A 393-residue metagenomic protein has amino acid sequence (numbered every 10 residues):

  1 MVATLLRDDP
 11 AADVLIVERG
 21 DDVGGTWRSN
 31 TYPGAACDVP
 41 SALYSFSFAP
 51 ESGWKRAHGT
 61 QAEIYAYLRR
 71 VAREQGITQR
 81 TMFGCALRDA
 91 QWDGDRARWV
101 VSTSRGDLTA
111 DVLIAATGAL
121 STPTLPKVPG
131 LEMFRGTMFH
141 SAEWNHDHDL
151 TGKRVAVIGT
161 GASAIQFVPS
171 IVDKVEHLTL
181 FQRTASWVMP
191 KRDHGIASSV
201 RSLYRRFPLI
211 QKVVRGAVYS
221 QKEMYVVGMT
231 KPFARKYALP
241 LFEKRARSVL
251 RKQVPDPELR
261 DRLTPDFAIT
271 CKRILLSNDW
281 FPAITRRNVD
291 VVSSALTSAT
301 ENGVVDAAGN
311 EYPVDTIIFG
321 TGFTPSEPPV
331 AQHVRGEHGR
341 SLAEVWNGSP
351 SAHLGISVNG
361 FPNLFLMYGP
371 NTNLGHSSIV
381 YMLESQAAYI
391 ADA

Functional and structural regions predicted by a protein language model:
M1-D22, L108, A115-P255, V289-D290 (+2 more regions): Rossmann-like dinucleotide-binding core of oxidoreductases
M1-T81, Q182-R183, K252-E258: Beta1-alpha1 glycine-rich phosphate/pyrophosphate-binding loop at the start of Rossmann-like nucleotide-binding domains
V17, L87, D107-L120, V155-I158 (+4 more regions): Short hydrophobic core segments
E51-R70, M82, F233-F242, F267-D279: Short beta-strand to alpha-helix junction loop
K55-S121, A246, Q253: Feature captures the FAD/FMN-dependent oxidoreductase FAD-binding
M82-R98, D147, R287-A307: A conserved short coil-to-beta-strand element within the FAD-binding core of flavoproteins
P240-P313: Alpha/beta-hydrolase fold catalytic core
G320-A391: Glycine/threonine-rich phosphate-binding loop and adjacent beta-strand/alpha-helix elements that clamp
